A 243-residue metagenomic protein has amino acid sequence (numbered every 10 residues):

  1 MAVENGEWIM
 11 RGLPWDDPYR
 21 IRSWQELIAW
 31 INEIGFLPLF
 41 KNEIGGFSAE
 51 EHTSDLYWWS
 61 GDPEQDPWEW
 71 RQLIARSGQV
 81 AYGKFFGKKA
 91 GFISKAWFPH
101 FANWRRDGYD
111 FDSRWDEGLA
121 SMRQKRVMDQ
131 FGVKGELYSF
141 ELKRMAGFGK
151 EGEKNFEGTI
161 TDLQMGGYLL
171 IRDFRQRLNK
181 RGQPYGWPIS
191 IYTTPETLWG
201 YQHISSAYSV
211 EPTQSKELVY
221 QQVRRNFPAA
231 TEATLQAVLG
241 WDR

Functional and structural regions predicted by a protein language model:
M1-R243: Long, low-complexity intrinsically disordered regions
